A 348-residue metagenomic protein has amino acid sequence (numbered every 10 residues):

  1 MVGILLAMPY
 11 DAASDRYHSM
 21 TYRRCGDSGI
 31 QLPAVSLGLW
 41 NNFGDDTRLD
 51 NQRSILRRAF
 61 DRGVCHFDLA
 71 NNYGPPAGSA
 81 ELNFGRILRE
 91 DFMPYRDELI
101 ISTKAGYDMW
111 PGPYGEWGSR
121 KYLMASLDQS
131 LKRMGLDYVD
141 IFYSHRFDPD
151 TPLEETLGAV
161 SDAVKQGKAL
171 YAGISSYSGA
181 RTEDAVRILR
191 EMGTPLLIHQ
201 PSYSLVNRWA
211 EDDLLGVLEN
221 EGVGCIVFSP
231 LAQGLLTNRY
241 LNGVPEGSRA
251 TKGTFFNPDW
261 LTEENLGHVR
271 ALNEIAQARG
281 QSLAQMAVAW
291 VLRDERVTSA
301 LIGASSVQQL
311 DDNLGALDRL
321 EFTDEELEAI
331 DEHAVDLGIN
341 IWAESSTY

Functional and structural regions predicted by a protein language model:
V2-L99: N-terminal binding-site loop/beta-alpha segment at the start of enzyme catalytic domains that lines or forms
P9-S19, F147-E332, L337, Y348: Beta/alpha (TIM)-barrel catalytic core signal, keyed to glycine-rich beta->alpha loops juxtaposed to Asp/Glu that bind
D27-G44, S102-G115, Y138, Y143: N-terminal small/glycine-rich loop or linker at the start of catalytic domains across soluble metabolic enzymes
Q31-V35, G63-C65, M93-L99, L136-D140 (+5 more regions): Short, well-ordered coil/turn segments that N-cap beta-strands
T47-N51, S79, N83, Y114-Y122 (+2 more regions): Alpha-helix N-cap and loop-to-helix initiation/capping positions
R48-A59, G118-R133, E183: Short, acidic/polar
H66-A70, I100-T103, Y138-Y143, G173-I174 (+1 more regions): Short beta-strand segments at enzyme active-site cores
K132-P149: Active-site groove signature of glycoside hydrolases
